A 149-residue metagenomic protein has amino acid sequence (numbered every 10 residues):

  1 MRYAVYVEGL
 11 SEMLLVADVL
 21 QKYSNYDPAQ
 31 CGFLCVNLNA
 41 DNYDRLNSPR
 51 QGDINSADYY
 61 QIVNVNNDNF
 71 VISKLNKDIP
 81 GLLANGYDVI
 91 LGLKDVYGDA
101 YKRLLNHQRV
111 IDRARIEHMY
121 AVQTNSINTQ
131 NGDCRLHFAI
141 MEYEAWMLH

Functional and structural regions predicted by a protein language model:
M1, Y87-D88, Q130-C134: Short glycine-/polar-rich loops that comprise or flank the Walker A/P-loop and associated switch/sensor motifs
M1-G86: Short, surface-exposed loop/strand segments
A4-V7, Y87-Y101: Acidic beta-strand-to-loop metal/phosphate-binding motif
I72, N76, I90-L93, R113: Generic internal hydrophobic packing segments that stabilize the cores of diverse globular domains
L93-H149: Activity-critical C-terminal alpha-helical subdomain
